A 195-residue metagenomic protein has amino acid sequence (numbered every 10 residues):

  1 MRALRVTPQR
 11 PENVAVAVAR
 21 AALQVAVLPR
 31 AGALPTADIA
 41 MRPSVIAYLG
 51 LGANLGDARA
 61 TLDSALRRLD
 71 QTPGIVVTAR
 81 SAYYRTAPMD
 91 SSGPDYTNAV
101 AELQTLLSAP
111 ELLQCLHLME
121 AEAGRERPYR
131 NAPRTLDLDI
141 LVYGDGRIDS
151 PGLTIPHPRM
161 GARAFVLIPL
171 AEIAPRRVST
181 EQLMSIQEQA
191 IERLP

Functional and structural regions predicted by a protein language model:
R2, T7, G32-L34: Short, low-complexity intrinsically disordered segments enriched in A/P/G/S/L with frequent Arg, especially at protein
A17-A21: Short, linear, compositionally biased motifs with a strong N-terminal bias
I39-I75, S81-R85: N-terminal beta1-alpha1 ligand-phosphate binding loop
L51-A53, T105, A171: Short, structured patches in soluble enzyme cores that scaffold and shape functional sites
G74, A79-S81, T86-T97, L107-L113 (+1 more regions): Flexible, gly/pro- and Lys/Arg-enriched active-site loops
